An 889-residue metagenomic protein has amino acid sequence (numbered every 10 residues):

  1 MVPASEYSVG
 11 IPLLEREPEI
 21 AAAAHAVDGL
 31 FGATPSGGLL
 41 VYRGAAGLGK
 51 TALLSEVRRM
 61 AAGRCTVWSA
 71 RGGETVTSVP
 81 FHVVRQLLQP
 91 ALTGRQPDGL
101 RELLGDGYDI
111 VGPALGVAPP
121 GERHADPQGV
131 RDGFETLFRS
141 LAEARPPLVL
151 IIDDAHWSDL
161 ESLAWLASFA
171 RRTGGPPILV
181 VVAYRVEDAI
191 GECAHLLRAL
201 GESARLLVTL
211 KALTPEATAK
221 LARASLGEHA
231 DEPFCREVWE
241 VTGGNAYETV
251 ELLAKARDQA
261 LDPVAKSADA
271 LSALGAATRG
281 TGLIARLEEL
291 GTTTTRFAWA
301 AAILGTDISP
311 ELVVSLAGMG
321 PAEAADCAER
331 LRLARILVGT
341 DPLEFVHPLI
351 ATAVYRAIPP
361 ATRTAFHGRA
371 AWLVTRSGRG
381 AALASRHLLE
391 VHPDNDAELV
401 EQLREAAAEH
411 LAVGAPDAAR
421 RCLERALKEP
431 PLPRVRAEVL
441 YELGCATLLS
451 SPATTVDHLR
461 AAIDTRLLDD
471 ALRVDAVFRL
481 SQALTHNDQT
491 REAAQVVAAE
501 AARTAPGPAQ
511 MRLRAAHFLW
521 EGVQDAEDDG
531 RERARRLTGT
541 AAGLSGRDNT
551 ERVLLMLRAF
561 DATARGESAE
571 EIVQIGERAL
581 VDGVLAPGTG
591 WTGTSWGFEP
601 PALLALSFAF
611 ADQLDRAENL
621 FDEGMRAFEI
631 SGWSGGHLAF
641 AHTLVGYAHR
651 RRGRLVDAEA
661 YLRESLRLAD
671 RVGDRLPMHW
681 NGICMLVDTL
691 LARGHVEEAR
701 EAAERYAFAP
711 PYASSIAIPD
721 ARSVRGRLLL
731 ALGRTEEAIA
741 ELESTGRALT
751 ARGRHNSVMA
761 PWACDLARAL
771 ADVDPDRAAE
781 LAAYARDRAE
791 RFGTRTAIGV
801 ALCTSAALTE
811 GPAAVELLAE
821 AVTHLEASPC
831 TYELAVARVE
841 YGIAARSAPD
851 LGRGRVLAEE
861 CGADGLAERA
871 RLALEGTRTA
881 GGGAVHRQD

Functional and structural regions predicted by a protein language model:
M1-V27, D109-G121, A268, S272-R279 (+1 more regions): Conserved adenine-nucleotide phosphate-binding loops and their immediately adjacent elements
L39, L53-M60, D326-C327, V338 (+14 more regions): Extended alpha-helical scaffolding segments used for macromolecular assembly and cargo binding
R43-G44, W68-T77, Y184-V186, L210-K211: A short hydrophobic beta-strand->loop->alpha-helix junction that borders the nucleotide-binding pocket of P-loop NTPases
L48, A217-S225, H229-R421, R425-K428 (+1 more regions): Short secondary-structure boundary elements
A52, H82, G174-E237, V241 (+3 more regions): Alpha-helical sensor/transducer elements of the RecA-like P-loop NTPase core
L53-P147, W157: Conserved phosphate-binding/catalytic loops and adjacent sensor/switch elements of nucleotide-binding enzymes, spanning
A62-G63, L200, A230-P233, W239 (+7 more regions): Internal alpha-solenoid helical repeat scaffolds
L333, V338, D417, S451 (+6 more regions): Helix-coil-helix junctions within alpha-helical repeat/solenoid scaffolds
